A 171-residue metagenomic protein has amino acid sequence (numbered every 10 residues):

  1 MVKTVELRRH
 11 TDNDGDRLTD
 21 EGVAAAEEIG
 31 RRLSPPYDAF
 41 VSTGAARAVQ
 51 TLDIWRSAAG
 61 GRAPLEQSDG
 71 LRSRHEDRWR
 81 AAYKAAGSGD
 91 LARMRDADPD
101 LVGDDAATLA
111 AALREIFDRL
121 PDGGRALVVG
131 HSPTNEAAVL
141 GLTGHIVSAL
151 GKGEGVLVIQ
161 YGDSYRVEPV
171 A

Functional and structural regions predicted by a protein language model:
M1-S68, L91-G103, I146-Q160, Y165-E168: Active-site-proximal alpha-helix that buttresses catalytic centers in soluble enzyme cores
G15-D16, A48-T51, R74-E76, N135-A138: Short catalytic/ligand-binding loop motif for oxyanion handling, primarily in non-cytosolic enzymes, centered on
D20, D53, E76-A81, G141: Short aromatic-enriched loop/helix-cap "lid" or pocket-rim segments at secondary-structure transitions that line
R62-A81: A short, structured active-site edge motif that brings together acidic residues
A82-G87: A charged helix-plus-loop insertion that forms the helical arch/lid used to bind and gate nucleic-acid substrates
G89-P121: Internal catalytic-core helix/loop-beta-alpha segment that presents or stabilizes conserved functional determinants
A110-E168: Active-site-adjacent alpha-helix immediately C-terminal to a catalytic or transition-state-stabilizing loop
A171: Active-site or metal-binding loop neighborhoods of secreted/extracellular toxin and effector enzymes
